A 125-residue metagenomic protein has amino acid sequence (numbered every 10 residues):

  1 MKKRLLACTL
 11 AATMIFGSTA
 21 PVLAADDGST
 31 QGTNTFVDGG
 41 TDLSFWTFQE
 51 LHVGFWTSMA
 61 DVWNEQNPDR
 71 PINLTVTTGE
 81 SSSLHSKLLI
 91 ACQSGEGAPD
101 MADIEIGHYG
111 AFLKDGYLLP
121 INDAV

Functional and structural regions predicted by a protein language model:
R4-C8, P21-Y117, A124-V125: Conserved N-terminal structural module of periplasmic/extracytoplasmic solute-binding proteins
L10, M14-S18: Hydrophobic core
